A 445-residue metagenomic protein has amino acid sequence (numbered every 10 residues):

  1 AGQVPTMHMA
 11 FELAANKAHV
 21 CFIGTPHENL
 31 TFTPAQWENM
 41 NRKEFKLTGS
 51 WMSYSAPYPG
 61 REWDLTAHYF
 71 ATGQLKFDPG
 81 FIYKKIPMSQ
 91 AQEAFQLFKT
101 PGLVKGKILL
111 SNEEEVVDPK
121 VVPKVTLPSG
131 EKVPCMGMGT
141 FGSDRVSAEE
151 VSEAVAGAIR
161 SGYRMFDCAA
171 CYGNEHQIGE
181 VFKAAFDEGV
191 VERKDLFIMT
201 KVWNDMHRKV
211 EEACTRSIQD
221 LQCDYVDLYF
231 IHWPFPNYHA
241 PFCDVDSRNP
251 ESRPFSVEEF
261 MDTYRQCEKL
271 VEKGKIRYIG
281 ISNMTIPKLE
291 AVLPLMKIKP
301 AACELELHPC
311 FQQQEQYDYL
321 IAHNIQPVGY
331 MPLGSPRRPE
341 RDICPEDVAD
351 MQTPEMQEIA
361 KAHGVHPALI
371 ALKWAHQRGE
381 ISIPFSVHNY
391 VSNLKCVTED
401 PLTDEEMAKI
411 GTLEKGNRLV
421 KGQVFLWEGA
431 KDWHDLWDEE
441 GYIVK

Functional and structural regions predicted by a protein language model:
A1-K46, L103: Glycine-rich cofactor phosphate-binding loops and adjacent beta1-alpha1 units of small-molecule cofactor enzyme domains
H8-F11, A56-V116: C-terminal hydrophobic helical "lid"/dimerization subdomain of Rossmann-like NAD(P)H-dependent oxidoreductases
A18-H19, P34-P79, L196: Rossmann-fold dehydrogenase core element
I108, P134-G139, F166, L196-T200 (+5 more regions): Hydrophobic faces of well-ordered beta-strands that scaffold small-molecule active sites in alpha/beta enzyme cores
V117-L196, E211, Q266, L333-P336 (+2 more regions): N-terminal binding-site loop/beta-alpha segment at the start of enzyme catalytic domains that lines or forms
R145-I159, M206-L221, T285-E290: Short, acidic/polar
E211-I231, K269-K273: CE4/NodB-like, metal-dependent polysaccharide N-deacetylase domain that modifies extracellular/periplasmic N-acetylated
P234-K445: Beta/alpha (TIM)-barrel catalytic core signal, keyed to glycine-rich beta->alpha loops juxtaposed to Asp/Glu that bind
